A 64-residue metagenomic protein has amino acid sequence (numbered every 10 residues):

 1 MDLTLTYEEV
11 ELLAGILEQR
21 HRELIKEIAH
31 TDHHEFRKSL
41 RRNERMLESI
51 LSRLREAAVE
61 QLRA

Functional and structural regions predicted by a protein language model:
M1, R63-A64: Terminal, compositionally biased segments
M1-E27: N-terminal acidic leader/helix
H30, H34-Q61: Short, charge-rich amphipathic interface segments used for partner binding and complex assembly
